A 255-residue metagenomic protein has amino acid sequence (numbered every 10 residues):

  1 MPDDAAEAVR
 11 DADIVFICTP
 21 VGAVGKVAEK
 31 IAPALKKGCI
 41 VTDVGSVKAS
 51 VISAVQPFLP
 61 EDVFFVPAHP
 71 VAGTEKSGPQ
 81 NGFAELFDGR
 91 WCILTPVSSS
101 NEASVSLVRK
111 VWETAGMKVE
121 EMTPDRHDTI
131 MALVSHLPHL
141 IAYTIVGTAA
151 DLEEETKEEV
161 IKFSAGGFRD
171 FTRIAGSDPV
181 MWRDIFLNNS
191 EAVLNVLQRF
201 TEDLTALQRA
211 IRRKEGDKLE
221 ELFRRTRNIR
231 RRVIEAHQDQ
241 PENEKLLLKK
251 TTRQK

Functional and structural regions predicted by a protein language model:
M1-D4, E121: Short acidic-hydrophobic, aromatic-tinged amphipathic segments that line or gate anion-handling sites
A5-T42: Rossmann-like NAD(P)-binding element
V21-V24, S46-V47, E191: Short glycine-rich anion-binding loops that position phosphate/pyrophosphate groups of nucleotides and phosphorylated
E29-Q80: Rossmann-like NAD(P)(H) cofactor-binding subdomain of soluble oxidoreductases
T74-C92: Predominantly a Rossmann-like dinucleotide-binding segment in NAD(P)-dependent oxidoreductases
L86-R173: Internal alpha-helical scaffold of NAD(P)-dependent oxidoreductase catalytic cores
K157-T226: Interdomain hinge/lid region at the active-site interface of Rossmann-like NAD(P)-dependent oxidoreductases
D203-L204, Q208-K255: NAD(P)-dependent dehydrogenase/reductase Rossmann-like domain
